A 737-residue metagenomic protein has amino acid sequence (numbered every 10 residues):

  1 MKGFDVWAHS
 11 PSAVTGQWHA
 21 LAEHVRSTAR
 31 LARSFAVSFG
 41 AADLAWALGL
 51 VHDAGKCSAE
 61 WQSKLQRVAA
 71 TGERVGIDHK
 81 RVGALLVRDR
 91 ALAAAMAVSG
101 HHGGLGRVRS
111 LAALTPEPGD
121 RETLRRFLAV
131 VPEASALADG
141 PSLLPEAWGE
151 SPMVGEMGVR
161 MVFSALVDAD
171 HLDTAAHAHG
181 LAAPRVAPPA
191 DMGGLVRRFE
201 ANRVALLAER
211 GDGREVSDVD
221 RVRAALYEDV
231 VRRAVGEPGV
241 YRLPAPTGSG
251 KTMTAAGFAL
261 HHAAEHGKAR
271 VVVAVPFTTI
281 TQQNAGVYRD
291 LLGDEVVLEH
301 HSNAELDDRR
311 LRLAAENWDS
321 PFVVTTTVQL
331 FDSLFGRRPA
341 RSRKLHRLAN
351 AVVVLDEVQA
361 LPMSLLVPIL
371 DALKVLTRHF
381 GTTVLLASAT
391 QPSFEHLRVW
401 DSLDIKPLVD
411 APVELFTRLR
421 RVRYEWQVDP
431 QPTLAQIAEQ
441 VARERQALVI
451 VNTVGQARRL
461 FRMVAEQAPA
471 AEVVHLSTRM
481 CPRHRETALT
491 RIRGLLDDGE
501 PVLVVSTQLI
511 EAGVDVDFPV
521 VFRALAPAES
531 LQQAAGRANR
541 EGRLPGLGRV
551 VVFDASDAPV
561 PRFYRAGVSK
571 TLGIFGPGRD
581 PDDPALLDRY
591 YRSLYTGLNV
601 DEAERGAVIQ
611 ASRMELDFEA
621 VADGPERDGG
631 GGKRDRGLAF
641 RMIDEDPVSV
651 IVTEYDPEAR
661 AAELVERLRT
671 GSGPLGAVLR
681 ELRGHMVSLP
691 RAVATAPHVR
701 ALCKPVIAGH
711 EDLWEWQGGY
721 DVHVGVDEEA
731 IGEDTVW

Functional and structural regions predicted by a protein language model:
M1-H9, F518, R540-W737: C-terminal accessory region of SF2 helicases/translocases
M1-L207: Accessory nucleic-acid engagement/destabilization modules that flank
H9-A13, T278-T279, L298-R310, N452-G455 (+2 more regions): Conserved helicase motor
R67-K80, H475-P482, E486-L489, E500-P561: Conserved RecA-like helicase motor core of SF1/SF2 enzymes
T254, A259-H261, G267-L291, A304 (+2 more regions): Conserved Walker A/P-loop ATP-binding site and its immediately adjacent core in helicase/helicase-like ATPase domains
R270-T281, Q440-A465, H475: Conserved strand-helix element at the start of the C-terminal RecA-like helicase core
G293-F335: Inter-Walker segment of RecA-like/P-loop motor cores
A389-A442: Interdomain hinge/linker at the junction between the two RecA-like core domains of SF2 helicases
